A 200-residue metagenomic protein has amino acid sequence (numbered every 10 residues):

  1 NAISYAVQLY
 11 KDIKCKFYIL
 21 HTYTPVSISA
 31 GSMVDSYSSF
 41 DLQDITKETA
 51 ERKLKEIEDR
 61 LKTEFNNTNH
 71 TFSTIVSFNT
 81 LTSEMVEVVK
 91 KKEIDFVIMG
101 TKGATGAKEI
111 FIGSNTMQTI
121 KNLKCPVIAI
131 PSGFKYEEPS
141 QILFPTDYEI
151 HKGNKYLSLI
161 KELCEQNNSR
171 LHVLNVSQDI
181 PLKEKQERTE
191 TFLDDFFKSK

Functional and structural regions predicted by a protein language model:
N1-F40, Q141-K200: Small/aliphatic-rich secondary-structure junction motif
A6, L54-K62: Short, well-ordered amphipathic alpha-helices
C15, H70, I94, C125 (+1 more regions): Short glycine/serine/threonine/alanine-rich loop segments
T24, D59-V97, D195-K200: Structural beta-alpha unit
S38-R52: A short acidic, glycine-rich active-site loop that binds or catalyzes chemistry on phosphate/adenosine moieties
M85-K135: Gly/Ser-rich helix-loop-strand patches that form or flank binding pockets for ribonucleotide-derived cofactors
K135-Y136, I150: Short helix-loop capping/hinge motifs at secondary-structure junctions, enriched in acidic/polar residues
